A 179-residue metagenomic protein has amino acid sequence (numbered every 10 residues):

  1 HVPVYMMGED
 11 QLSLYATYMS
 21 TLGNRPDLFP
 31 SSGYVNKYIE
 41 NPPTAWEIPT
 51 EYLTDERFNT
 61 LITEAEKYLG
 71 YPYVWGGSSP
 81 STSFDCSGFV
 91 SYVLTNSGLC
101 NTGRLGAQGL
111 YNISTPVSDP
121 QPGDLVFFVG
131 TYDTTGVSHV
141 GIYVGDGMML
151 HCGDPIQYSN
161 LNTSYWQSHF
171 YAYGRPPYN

Functional and structural regions predicted by a protein language model:
H1-P72, S168-N179: Intrinsically disordered, low-complexity, Pro/Ser/Thr/Asn/Gly/Ala-rich spacer/linker segments adjacent to signal
E51-F58, T82-S87, D119, T134: Solvent-exposed, acidic/flexible segments
Y71-P122: Catalytic cysteine-centered active-site loop
L99-C100, A107-V117, Y132, G136-N179: Aromatic- and glycine-rich peptidoglycan recognition patches
